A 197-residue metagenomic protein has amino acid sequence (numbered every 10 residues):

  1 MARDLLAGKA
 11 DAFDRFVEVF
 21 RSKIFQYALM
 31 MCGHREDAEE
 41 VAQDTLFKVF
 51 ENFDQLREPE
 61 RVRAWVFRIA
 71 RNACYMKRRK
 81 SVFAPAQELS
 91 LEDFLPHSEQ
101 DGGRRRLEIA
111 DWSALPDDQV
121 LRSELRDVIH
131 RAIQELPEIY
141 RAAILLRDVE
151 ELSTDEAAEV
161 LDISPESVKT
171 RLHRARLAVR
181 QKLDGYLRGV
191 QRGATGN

Functional and structural regions predicted by a protein language model:
M1-K23, M30, R105, I109-D118 (+3 more regions): N-terminal module of bacterial RNA polymerase sigma factors
D4, V82-D93, G103, V128-R131 (+2 more regions): C-terminal edge and immediately downstream basic/flexible tail or linker adjoining helix-turn-helix-like DNA-binding
L6-R15, F25-D44, D54-E60, P165 (+2 more regions): Short, charged helix-capping/linker segments at alpha-helix termini
R21, F25, L46, P137 (+2 more regions): C-terminal flanking helix
K23-M31, V41-Q55, W65-S81, A178: Amphipathic alpha-helical interface segments
E36, D127-S167: Helix-turn-helix DNA-binding module
D54-E58, R71-L89, P96-Q100, G185: Arg/Lys-rich amphipathic alpha helix in sigma70-family domain 2
L95-R131: Acidic, proline/glycine-rich intrinsically disordered inter-domain spacer in sigma factors
